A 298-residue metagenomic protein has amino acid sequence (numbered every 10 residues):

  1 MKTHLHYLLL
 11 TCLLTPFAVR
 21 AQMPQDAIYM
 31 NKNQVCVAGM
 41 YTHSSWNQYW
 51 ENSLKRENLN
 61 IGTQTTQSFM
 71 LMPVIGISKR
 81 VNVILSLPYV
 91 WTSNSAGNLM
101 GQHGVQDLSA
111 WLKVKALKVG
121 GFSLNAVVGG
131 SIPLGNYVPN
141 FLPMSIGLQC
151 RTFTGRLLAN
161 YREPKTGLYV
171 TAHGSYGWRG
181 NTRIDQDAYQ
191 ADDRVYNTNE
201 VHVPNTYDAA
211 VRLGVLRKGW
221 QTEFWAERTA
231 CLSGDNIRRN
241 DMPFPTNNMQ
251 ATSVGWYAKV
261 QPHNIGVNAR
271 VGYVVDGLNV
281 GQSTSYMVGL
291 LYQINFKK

Functional and structural regions predicted by a protein language model:
V19-W50, I61, F296-K298: Outer-membrane beta-barrel biogenesis signature
Q34, Q64-S68, M72, V105-S109 (+4 more regions): Transmembrane beta-barrel architecture of outer-membrane proteins
G39, L71-I77, L85, A110-V114 (+7 more regions): Residues on the lipid-exposed face of transmembrane beta-strands in outer-membrane beta-barrel proteins
Y41-N47, L87-S93, G130-N136, E163 (+6 more regions): Transmembrane beta-strands of outer-membrane beta-barrel pores
H43-S68, N98, P143: Surface-exposed strand-loop-strand hairpins of Gram-negative outer-membrane beta-barrel proteins
N47, R80-L85, V119-L124, T166-V170 (+3 more regions): Repeated loop/turn-to-beta-strand initiation elements of outer-membrane beta-barrel proteins
W50-N52, E57-L59, V195-K298: Outer membrane beta-barrel transmembrane domains
L99-H202, T246, Q261: Outer-membrane pore/translocation modules
